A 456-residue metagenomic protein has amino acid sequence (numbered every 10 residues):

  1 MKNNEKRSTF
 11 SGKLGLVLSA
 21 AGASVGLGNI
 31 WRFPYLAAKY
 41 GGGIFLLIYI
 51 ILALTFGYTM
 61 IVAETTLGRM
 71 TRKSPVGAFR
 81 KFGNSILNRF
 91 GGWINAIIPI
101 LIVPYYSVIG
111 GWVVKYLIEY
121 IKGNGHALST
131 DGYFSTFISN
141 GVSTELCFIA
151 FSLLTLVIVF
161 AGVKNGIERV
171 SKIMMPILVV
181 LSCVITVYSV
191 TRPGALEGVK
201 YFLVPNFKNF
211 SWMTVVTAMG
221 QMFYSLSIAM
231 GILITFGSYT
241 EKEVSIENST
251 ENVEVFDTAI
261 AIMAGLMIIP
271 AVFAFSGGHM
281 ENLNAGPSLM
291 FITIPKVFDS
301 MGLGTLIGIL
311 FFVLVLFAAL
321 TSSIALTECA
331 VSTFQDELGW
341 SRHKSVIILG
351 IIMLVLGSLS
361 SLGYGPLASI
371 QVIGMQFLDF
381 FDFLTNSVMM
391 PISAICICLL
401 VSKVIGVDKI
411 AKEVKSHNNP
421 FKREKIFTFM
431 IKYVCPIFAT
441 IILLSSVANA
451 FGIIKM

Functional and structural regions predicted by a protein language model:
M1-W31, M60-T65, R69-F82, I86-F90 (+2 more regions): Membrane-interface "cap" regions at the ends of multi-pass membrane proteins
K2-K6, F10, E168, K172-L320 (+1 more regions): Membrane-embedded translocation segments of transport machinery
K2-N3, G77, G110-S139, T240-E243 (+5 more regions): Helix-loop-helix connectors at the membrane interface of multi-pass transporters/channels
N4-R7, Y35-Y40, P75-I94, S107-K164 (+5 more regions): Inter-helical loop and helix-membrane interface segments of multi-pass membrane transporters/permeases
T9-A20, I44-I48, I86-I100, L146-F151 (+6 more regions): Select transmembrane alpha-helical segments in multipass membrane proteins
G12-L52, I234, N248-E251, V255-T258 (+2 more regions): Transmembrane helix-boundary motif of multi-pass solute transporters/channels
A37-A63, S143, M389-S393: Extracellular loop-to-transmembrane helix junctions
L378-L399, R423-M456: A generic transmembrane alpha-helix motif of multi-pass inner-membrane proteins
